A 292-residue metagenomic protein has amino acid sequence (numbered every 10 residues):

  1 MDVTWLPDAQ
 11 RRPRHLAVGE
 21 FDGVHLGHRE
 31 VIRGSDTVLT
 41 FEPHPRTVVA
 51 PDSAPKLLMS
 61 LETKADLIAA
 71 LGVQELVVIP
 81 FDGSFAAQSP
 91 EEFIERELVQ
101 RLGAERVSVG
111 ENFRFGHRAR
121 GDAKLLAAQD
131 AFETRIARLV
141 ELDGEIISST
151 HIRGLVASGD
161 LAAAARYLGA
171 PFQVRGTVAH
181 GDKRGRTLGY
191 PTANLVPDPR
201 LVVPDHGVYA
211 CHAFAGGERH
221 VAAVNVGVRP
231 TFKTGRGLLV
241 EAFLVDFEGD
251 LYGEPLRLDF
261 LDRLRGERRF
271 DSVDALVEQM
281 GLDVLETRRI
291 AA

Functional and structural regions predicted by a protein language model:
P7-D66: N-terminal catalytic cores of NTP/NDP-binding nucleotidyl/phosphoryl-transfer enzymes
A9-R12, G83-A87, V140-I146: A short acidic, often aromatic-flanked loop/helix-cap motif at beta-alpha or helix-coil junctions that lines enzyme
H25, I68, V107, A164 (+2 more regions): Residue-level signal for inorganic ion chemistry
R29, G169, G281-L285: Solvent-exposed alpha-helix faces
T47-F132: N-terminal Rossmann-like or analogous alpha/beta NTP/dinucleotide-binding catalytic cores that position adenine
D122, F132-V228: Glycine-rich, Lys/Arg-enriched anion-binding loops that position phosphate/diphosphate groups for phosphoryl
G181-A292: Phosphate/ribose-recognition catalytic cores of enzymes acting on nucleotide-derived substrates
